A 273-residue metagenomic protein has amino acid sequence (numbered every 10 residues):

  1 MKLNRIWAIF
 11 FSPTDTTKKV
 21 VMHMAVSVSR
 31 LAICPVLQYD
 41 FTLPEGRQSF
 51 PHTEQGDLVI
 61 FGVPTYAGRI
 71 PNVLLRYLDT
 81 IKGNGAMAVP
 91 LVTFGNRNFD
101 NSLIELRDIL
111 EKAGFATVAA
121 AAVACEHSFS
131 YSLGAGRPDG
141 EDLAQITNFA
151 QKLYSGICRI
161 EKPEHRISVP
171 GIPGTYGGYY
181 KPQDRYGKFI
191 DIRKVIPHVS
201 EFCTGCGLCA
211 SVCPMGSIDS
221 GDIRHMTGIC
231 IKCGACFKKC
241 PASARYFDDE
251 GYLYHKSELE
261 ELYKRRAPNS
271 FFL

Functional and structural regions predicted by a protein language model:
M1-P44, S49-G187, D248-L273: FMN-binding flavodoxin-like domain, especially the glycine-rich phosphate-binding loop
G171-C206, A210-S211: A mid-sequence, solvent-exposed acidic-amphipathic segment
H198-V199, T204-I231, A235-L253: Iron-sulfur cluster-binding cysteine motifs and their immediate structural context in ferredoxin-like electron-transfer
